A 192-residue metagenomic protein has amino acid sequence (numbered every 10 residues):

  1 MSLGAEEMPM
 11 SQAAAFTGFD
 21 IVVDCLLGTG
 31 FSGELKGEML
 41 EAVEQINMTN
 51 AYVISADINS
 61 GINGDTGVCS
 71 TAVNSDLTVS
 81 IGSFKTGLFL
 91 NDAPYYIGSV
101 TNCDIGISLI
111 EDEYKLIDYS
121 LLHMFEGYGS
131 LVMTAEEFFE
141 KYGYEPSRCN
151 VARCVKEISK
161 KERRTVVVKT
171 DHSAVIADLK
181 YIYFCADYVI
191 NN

Functional and structural regions predicted by a protein language model:
M1, I46, I158-S159: A generic structural signal for well-ordered alpha-helical segments
M1-A15, F19-V22, K141: Anionic-ligand anchoring segments at beta-strand to alpha-helix junctions in alpha/beta enzyme folds, i.e., glycine
S2-E6, G30-L35, G143-Y144: Short, flexible loop segments at the rims of nucleotide/cofactor-binding pockets, characterized by
S11-A13, E34, Y188-N191: Glycine-rich, anion-gripping cofactor-binding loops and their flanking helix/strand elements in enzyme active sites
F19-E137, R153, R164-V167, A174: YjeF_N-associated NAD(P)HX repair module
G127, S173-N192: Conserved phosphate-binding/catalytic region of the ribokinase-like
S130, E137, K141, I190-N192: Glycine/serine-rich anion-binding loops at beta->alpha junctions that coordinate negatively charged ligand groups
R148: A glycine- and small/hydrophobic-rich beta-loop-beta segment that serves as a flexible "lid/hinge" or phosphate-binding
